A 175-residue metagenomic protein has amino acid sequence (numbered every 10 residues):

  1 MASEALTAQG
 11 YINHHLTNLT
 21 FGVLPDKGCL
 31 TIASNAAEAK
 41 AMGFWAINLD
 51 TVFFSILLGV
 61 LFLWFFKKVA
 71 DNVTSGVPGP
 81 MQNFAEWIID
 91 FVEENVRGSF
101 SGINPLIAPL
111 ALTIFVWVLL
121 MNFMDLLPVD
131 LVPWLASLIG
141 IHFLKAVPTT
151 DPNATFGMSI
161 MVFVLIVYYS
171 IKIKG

Functional and structural regions predicted by a protein language model:
A2-G175: Selective transmembrane helix interface/packing segments
